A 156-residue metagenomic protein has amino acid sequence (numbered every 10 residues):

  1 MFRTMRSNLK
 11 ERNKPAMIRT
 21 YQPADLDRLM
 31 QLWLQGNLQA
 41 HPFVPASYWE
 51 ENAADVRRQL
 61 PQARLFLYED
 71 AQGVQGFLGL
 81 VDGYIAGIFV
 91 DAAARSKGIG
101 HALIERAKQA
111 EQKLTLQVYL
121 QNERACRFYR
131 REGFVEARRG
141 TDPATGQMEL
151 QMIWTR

Functional and structural regions predicted by a protein language model:
M1-A24, W154: Conserved N-terminal entry element of GNAT/NAT acetyltransferase domains
L26, M30-V56: Conserved GNAT-fold acetyl-CoA-binding loop/helix
D55-L67, Y84: A short helix-loop-beta-strand connector motif used in the catalytic cores of GNAT acetyltransferases and, in some
R64-G76: Conserved beta-hairpin
Y84-R95, V118-Y119: A short, internal acetyl-CoA/4′-phosphopantetheine-binding micro-motif in the GNAT/acyltransferase core
S96-Q109, R127-R131: Conserved acetyl-CoA-binding loop-helix of GNAT-fold acetyltransferases
Q109-Q121: Conserved GNAT acetyl-CoA-binding A-motif
R130-R139: Conserved acetyl-CoA-binding loop of GNAT-fold acetyltransferases
